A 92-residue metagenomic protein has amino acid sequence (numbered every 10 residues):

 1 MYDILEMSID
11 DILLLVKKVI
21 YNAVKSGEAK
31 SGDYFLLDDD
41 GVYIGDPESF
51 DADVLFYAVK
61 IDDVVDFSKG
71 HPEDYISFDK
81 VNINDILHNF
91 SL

Functional and structural regions predicted by a protein language model:
M1-M7, H88-L92: Short intrinsically disordered terminal tails
D3-G27: Negatively charged, low-complexity tracts enriched in Asp/Glu with abundant Ser/Thr
N22, N82-N84, N89: Detector for Asparagine
G27-N84: Acidic, low-complexity, intrinsically disordered interaction modules
